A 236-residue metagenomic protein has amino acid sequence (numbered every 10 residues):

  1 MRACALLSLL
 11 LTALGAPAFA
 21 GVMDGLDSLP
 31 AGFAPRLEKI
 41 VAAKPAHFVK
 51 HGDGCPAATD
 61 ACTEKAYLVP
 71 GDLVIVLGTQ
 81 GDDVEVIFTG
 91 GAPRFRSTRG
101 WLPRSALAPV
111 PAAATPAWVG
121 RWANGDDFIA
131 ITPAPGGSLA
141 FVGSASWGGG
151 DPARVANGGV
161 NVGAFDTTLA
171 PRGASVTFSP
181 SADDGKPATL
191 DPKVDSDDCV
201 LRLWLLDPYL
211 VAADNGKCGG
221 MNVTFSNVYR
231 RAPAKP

Functional and structural regions predicted by a protein language model:
A5-G15: Bacterial N-terminal signal peptides
A16-A20: Sec/Tat signal peptide C-region and signal peptidase I cleavage site
G21-P45, W118: N-terminal low-complexity, Pro/Thr/Ser-rich intrinsically disordered segments that act as propeptides or flexible
V22-F33, A61-R104: SH3/SH3-like beta-barrel superfamily modules
D53, A57-T63: Short alpha-helix capping/helix-loop boundary micro-motifs
P111-A130, F225-P236: Tryptophan-anchored aromatic micro-motifs
D127-A182, A212-N222: N-terminal glycine/threonine-rich, aromatic-flanked beta-hairpin/loop signature
K193, D197-P236: Hydrophilic extracytoplasmic domains
